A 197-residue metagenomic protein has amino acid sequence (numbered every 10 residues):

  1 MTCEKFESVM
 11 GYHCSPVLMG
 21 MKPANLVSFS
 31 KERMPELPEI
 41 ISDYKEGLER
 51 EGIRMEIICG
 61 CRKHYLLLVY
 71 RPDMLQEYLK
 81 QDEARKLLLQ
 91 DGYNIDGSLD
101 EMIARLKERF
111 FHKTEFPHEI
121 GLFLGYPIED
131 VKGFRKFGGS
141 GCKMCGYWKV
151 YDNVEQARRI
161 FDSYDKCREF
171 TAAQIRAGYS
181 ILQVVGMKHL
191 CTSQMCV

Functional and structural regions predicted by a protein language model:
M1-C61: A structured, charge-rich N-terminal accessory region that forms the first stable segment of a protein and links
K22-A24, K63-Y65, P117-E119: Short, surface-exposed beta-edge/turn micro-motifs
I40-S98: A glycine-rich, hydrophobic loop/mini-helix early in the fold
C59-C61, K136, M195-V197: Helix-coil modules at protein/domain termini and other flexible surface or pore-lining loops, especially C-terminal
R62-K63, E101-L106, R135-G138, C142-D152: Short linear loop/turn motifs
A104-I120: A mid-sequence, solvent-exposed acidic-amphipathic segment
F116-K143: Hydrophobic/aromatic-rich, well-ordered segments within soluble, folded domains that form packed cores
Y147-V197: Long, compositionally biased
